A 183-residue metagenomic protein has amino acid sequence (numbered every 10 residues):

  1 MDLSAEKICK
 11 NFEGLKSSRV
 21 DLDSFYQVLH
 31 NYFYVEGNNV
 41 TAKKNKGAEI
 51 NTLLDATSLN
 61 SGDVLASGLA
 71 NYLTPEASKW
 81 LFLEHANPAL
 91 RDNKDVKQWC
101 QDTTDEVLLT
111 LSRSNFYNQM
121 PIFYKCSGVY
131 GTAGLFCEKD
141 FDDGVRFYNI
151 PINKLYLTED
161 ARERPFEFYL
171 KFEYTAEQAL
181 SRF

Functional and structural regions predicted by a protein language model:
M1-F183: Extended, helix-rich architectural segments
